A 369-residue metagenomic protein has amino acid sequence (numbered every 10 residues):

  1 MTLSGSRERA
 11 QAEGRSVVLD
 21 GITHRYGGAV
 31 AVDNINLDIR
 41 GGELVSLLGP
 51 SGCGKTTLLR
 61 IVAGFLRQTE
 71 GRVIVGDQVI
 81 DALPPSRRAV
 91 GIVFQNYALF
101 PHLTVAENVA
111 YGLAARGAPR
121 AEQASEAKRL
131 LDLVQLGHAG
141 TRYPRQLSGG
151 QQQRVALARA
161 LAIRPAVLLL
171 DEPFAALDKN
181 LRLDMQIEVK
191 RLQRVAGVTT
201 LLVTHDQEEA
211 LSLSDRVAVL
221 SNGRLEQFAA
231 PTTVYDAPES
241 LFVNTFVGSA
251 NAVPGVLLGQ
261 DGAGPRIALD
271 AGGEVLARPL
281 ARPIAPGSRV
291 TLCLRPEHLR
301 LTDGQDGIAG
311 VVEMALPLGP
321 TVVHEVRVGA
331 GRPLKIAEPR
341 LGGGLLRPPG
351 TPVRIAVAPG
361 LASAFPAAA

Functional and structural regions predicted by a protein language model:
L44, P85-T245: ABC ATPase nucleotide-binding domains
L48-P50: The feature captures the beta-strand-to-loop junction immediately N-terminal to the Walker
A63: Helix-to-loop junction immediately C-terminal to a conserved catalytic motif
T69-R72, E122, N222, P254: Conserved coupling/switch loops of ABC nucleotide-binding domains, chiefly the family-specific signature
G71-V79: Conserved ABC transporter NBD signature motif
A250, Q260-A369: Non-catalytic connector elements of ABC transporters
